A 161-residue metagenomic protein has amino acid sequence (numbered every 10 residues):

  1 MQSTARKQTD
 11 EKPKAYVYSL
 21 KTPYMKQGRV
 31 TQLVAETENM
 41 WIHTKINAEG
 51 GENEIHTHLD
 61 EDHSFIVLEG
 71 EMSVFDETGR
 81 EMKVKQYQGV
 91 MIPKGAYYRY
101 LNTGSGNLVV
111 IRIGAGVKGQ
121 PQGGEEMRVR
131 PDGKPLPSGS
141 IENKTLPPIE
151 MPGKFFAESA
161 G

Functional and structural regions predicted by a protein language model:
M1-W41, E54, E125-G161: A short, N-terminal "cap"/entry segment at the start of jelly-roll beta-barrel domains of the cupin/DSBH fold
V30-W41, E49-S64, T78, Q86: A short beta-loop-beta micro-motif enriched in histidine and acidic residues
I46-A48, T57-V74, I113-G116: Short, conserved beta-strand element in jelly-roll/cupin
G50-E52, D62, E69, G79 (+2 more regions): A generic structural motif
I55-H56, V74-F75, I92, Y98-S105 (+1 more regions): Short beta-strand His + acidic residue motifs that chelate non-heme Fe in jelly-roll/DSBH and cupin folds
S64, M91, G106-G124: A short hydrophobic beta-strand segment most commonly corresponding to one strand of the jelly-roll/cupin
M72, R80, Y98, G116-K118: Surface-exposed, flexible loop/turn segments at secondary-structure boundaries
T78-K94: Short acidic-glycine-tyrosine-enriched beta hairpin
